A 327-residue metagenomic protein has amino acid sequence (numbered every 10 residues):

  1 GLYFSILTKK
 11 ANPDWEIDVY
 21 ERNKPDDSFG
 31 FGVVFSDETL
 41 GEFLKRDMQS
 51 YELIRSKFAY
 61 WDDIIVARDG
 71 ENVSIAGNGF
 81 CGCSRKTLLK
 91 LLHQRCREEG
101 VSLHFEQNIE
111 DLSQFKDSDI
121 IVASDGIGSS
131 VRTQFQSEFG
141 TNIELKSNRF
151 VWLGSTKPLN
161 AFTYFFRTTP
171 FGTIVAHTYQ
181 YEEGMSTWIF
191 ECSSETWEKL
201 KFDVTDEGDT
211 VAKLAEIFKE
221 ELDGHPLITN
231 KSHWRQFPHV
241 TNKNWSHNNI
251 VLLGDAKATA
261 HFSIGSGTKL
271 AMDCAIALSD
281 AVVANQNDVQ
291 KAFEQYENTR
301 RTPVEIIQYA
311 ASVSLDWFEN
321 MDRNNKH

Functional and structural regions predicted by a protein language model:
G1-L2: N-terminal Rossmann-fold NAD(P) dinucleotide-binding loop
L7-F31: Glycine-rich FAD pyrophosphate-binding loop
K10, D69, I264, D280-H327: C-terminal helical "tail/cap" subdomain of flavin- and related membrane-associated enzymes
Y20-E21, S124, L253-D255: Active-site flanking residues adjacent to catalytic metal/cofactor-binding acidic residues
D37-W152: Conserved N-terminal helical subregion
A76-N78, S84, N160-H239: Conserved FAD/dinucleotide-binding core of flavoprotein oxidoreductases
Q236-A258, E305: FAD-binding beta-loop-beta segment adjacent to the flavin cofactor pocket
H261-C274: A conserved FAD-binding loop/helix module that cradles the flavin
